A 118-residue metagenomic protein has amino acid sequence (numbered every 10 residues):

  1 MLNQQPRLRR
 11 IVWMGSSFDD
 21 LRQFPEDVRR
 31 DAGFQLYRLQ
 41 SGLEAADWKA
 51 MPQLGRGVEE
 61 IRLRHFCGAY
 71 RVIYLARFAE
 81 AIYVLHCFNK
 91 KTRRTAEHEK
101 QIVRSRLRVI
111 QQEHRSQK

Functional and structural regions predicted by a protein language model:
M1-A69, F78-A81, N89-K118: Basic, Lys/Arg-enriched alpha-helical interface segments
V72: Portal/gating segments that form or line small-molecule/metal binding sites
L75: Catalytic DNA-binding helix-loop module of base-excision-repair DNA glycosylases/AP lyases
L85: Conserved catalytic cores of phosphodiester-cleaving nucleases, focusing on short active-site segments
